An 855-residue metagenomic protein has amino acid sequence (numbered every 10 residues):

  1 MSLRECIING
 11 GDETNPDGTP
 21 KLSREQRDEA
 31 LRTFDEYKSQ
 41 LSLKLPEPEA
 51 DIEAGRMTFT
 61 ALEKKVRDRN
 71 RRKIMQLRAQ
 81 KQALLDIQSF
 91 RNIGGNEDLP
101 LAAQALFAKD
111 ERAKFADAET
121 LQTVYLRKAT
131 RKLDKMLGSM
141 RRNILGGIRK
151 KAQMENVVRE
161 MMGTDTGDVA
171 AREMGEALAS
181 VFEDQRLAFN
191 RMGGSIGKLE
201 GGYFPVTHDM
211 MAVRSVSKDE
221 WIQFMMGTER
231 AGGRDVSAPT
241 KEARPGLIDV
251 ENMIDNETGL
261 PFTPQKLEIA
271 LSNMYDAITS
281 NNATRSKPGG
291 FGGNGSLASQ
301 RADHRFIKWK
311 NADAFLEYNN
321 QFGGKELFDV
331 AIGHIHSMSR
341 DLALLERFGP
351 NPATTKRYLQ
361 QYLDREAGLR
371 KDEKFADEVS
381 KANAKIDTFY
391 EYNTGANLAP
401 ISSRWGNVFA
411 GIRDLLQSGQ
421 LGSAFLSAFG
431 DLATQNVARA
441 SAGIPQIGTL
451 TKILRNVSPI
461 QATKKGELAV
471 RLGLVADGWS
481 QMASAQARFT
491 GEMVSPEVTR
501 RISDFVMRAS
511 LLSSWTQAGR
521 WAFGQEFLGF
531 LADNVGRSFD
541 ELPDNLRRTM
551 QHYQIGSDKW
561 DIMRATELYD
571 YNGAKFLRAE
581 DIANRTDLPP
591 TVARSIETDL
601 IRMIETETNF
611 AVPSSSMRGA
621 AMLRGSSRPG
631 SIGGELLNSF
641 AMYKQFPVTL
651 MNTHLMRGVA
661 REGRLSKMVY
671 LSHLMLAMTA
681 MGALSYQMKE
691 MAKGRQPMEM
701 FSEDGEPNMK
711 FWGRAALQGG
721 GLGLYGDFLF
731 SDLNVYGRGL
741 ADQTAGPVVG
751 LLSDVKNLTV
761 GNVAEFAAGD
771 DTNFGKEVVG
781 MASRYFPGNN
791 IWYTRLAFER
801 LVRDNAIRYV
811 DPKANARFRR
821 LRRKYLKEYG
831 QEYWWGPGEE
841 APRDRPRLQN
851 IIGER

Functional and structural regions predicted by a protein language model:
S2-D184, K198-V206, M210-S215: Low-complexity, small/polar and acidic-rich linker and loop segments
M162-G194, L416-A438: Extended amphipathic alpha-helical scaffold segments
M192-H208, G443-N456, R657-L665, V763-E777: Short linear, low-complexity motifs centered on an aromatic residue
R214-A343: Long, charge-dense tracts
A302, F306-L426, G430-W712: Hydrophobic, often aromatic-rich secondary-structure segments at membrane interfaces
Q420, S427, D431-A438, G634 (+9 more regions): Short hydrophobic helices that act as membrane-entry/anchoring signals
H654-E777: Short low-complexity linker/loop segments enriched in small residues
A764-R855: Hydrophobic alpha-helical segments
